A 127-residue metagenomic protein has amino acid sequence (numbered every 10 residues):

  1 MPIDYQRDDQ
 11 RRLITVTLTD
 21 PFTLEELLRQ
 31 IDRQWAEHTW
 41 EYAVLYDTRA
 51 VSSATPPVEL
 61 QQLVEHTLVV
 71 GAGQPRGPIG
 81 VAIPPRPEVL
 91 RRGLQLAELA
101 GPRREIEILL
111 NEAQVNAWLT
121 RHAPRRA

Functional and structural regions predicted by a protein language model:
M1-A127: Amphipathic, Lys/Arg-enriched alpha-helical "gate/interface" segment within cytosolic domains that mediates
